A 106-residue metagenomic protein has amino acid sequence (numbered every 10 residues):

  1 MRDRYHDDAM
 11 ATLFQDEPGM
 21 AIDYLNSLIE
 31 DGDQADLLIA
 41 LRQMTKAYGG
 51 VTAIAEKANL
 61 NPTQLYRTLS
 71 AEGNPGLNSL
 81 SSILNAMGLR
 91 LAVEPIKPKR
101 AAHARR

Functional and structural regions predicted by a protein language model:
M1-A40, R100-R106: N-terminal flexible/basic segments that precede or flank functional cores
I39-R42, S70: N-terminal helix-turn-helix DNA-binding core of bacterial DNA-binding proteins
A47-Y66: Short alpha-helical DNA-recognition segment
Y66-R67, L77, S81: Key DNA-contacting residues within the recognition helix of helix-turn-helix
S70-A71, G88: Residue-level detection of the helix-turn-helix DNA-binding "recognition helix"
N78, N85, A92-R106: Short, charged recognition helix plus adjacent turn of helix-turn-helix-like nucleic-acid-binding domains
